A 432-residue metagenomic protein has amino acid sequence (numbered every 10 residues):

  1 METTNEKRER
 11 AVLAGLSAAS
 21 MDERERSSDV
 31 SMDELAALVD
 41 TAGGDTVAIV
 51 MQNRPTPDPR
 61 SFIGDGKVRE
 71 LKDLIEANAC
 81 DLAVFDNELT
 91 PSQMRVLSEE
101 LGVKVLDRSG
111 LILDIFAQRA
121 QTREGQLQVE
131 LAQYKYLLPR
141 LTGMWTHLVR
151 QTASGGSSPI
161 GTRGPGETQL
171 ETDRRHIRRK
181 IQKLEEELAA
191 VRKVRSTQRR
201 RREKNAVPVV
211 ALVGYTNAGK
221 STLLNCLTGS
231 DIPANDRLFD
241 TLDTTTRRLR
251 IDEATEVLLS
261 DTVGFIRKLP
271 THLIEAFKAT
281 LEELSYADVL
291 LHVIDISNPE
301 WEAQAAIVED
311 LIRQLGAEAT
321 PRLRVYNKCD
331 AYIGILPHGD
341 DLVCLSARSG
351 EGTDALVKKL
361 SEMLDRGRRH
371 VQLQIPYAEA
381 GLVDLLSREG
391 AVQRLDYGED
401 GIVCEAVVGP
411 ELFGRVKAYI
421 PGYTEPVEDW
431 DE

Functional and structural regions predicted by a protein language model:
M1-L113, T424-E425, W430-E432: N-terminal accessory targeting/assembly segments
T3-E9, R150-Y286: Conserved G1/Walker A P-loop phosphate-binding module
S17-M21, R54-T56, E88-P91, G110-L113 (+6 more regions): Conserved nucleotide-binding/hydrolysis micro-motifs of P-loop NTPases
S20-S27, P57-S61, R119-G125, Q169 (+4 more regions): Flexible beta-alpha connector loops of hexameric P-loop NTPases
V30-T41, V68, K72-A77, N87-V103 (+2 more regions): Conserved C-terminal guanine-recognition region of P-loop GTPase G domains, centered on the G4
E100-S158, P165, E318-R324, K328-Y377 (+1 more regions): Canonical P-loop GTPase G-domain recognition
K359, L385-E389, R415-E425: Short amphipathic alpha-helices in soluble, non-transmembrane regions that often serve as interface/regulatory elements
L364-L412, W430-D431: Long, well-ordered amphipathic alpha-helical subdomains in the mid-to-C-terminal portions of large enzyme subunits
